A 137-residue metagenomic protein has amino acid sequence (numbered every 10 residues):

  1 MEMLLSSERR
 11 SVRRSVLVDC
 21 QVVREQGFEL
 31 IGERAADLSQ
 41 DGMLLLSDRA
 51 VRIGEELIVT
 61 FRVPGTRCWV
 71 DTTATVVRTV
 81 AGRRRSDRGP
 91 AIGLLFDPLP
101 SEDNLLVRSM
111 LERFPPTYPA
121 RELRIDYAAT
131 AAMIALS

Functional and structural regions predicted by a protein language model:
M1-Q40, R108-S137: N-terminal helix initiation/capping motif
R10, L17-C20, V51, S86-S109: Short solvent-exposed strand/turn elements
R13-S15, E29-L30, V63-T73: Short coil-to-beta-strand transition motifs
D19-T60, A91-G93: Short strand-loop-strand
R24, D37, V76-R78, P98: A residue-level detector for short acidic-glycine micro-motifs
E25, Q40, T79-R85: Short, conserved beta-turn/loop elements at beta-strand boundaries and strand-helix junctions
E33, D71-A81: Short beta-strand-centered aromatic/proline hotspots
V59-R62, R83: Short catalytic/binding micro-motifs of nucleotide second-messenger systems
